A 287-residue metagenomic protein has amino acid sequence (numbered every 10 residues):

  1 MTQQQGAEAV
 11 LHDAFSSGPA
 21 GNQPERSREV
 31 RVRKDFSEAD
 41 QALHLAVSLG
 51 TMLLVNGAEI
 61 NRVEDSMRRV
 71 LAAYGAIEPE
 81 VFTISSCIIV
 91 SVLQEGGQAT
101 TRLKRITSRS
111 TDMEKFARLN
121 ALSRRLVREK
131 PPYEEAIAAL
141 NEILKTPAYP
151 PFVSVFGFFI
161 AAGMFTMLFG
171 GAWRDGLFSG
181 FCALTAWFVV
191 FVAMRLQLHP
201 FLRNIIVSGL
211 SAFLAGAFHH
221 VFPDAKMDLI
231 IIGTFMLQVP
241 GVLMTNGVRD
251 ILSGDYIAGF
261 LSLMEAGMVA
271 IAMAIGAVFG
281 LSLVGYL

Functional and structural regions predicted by a protein language model:
M1-V127: Soluble N-terminal domains of membrane-associated systems
L45, N61, P131, E135-P151 (+3 more regions): Cytosolic regulatory modules rich in charged/polar residues
K104-T107, F169-R174, M227-D228, L263-M264: Interfacial loop-to-helix junctions that mark the boundaries of transmembrane helices in multi-pass membrane
S108-F156: Hydrophobic alpha-helical segments and helix pairs
A139-I143, A186-H199, T245-A258: C-terminal ends of transmembrane helices
P147-K226: Core alpha-helical transmembrane segments of integral membrane proteins
H219-L287: Generic detector of multi-pass transmembrane helix bundles and their immediately adjacent loops in polytopic membrane
